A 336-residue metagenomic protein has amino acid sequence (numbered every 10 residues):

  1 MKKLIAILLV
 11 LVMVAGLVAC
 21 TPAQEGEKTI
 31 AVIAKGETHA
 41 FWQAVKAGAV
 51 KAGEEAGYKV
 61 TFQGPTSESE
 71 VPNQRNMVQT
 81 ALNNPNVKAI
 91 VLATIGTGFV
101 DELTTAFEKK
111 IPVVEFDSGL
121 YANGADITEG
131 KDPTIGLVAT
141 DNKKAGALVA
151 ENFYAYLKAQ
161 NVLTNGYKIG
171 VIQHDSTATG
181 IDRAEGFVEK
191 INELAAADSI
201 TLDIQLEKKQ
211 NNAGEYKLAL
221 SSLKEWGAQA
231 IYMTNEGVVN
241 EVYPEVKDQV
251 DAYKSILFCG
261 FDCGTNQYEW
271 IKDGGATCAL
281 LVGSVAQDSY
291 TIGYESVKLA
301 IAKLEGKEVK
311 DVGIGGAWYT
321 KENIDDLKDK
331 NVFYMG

Functional and structural regions predicted by a protein language model:
M1-T29, E54-E55, K59, L82 (+3 more regions): Short, low-complexity disordered leader/linker segments with a strong preference for bacterial N-terminal type II
T29-G53, T61-Q79, T94-T97, I172-D182 (+2 more regions): Extracytoplasmic "Venus flytrap"
F41-A56, A145-V149, T179-S199, E241: Short, solvent-exposed amphipathic alpha-helices that sit in or adjacent to ligand/effector-binding or catalytic
E54-S67, E193-A213: Short beta-strand elements in bilobed, periplasmic/extracellular small-molecule ligand-binding domains
Q74, G136-Y167, E215-Y216, C263-Y268 (+1 more regions): Hydrophobic alpha-helical segments within soluble ligand-binding/sensing domains
Q79, A89-V113, F187, K208-W270: Hydrophobic alpha-helical
E102-K144, G264-C278: Flexible loop/hinge segments that line or gate small-molecule binding clefts
V171-I172, D288-G336: Hinge/cleft segment of the Venus flytrap/periplasmic-binding protein
